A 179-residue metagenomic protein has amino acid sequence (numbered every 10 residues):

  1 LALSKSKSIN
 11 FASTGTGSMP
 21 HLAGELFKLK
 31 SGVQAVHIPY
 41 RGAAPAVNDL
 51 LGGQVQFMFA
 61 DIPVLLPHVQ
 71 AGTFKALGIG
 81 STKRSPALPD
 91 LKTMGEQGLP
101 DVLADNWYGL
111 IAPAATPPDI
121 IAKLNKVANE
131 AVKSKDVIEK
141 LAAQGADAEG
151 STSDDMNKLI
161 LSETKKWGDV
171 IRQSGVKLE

Functional and structural regions predicted by a protein language model:
L1-P45, M94-E96, W107-K140: Hinge/capping helix and adjacent helix->loop/strand transition within the periplasmic-binding protein
K5-I9, S31-V33, L51-A60, T73-A76 (+1 more regions): Alpha-to-beta junction loops
F11, H37, F59, A76-L77 (+2 more regions): Generic preference for hydrophobic
L29-S31, Q70, T93, P118-E179: An extracytoplasmic/periplasmic, membrane-proximal ligand-sensing/linker region
P39, G53-Q54, D61, T73 (+5 more regions): Conserved functional loop/turn residues at catalytic and ligand-binding sites
Y40, F59-A60, I79, A104 (+1 more regions): Short beta-strand and adjacent tight-turn residues that come in two discontinuous sequence segments and form the edges
A46-V47, L65: Short, hydrophobic alpha-helical packing/hinge segments within bilobed ligand-binding/sensory domains
L65-K133, K165: C-terminal lobe and pocket-closing loops of periplasmic/extracytoplasmic Venus-flytrap solute-binding proteins
